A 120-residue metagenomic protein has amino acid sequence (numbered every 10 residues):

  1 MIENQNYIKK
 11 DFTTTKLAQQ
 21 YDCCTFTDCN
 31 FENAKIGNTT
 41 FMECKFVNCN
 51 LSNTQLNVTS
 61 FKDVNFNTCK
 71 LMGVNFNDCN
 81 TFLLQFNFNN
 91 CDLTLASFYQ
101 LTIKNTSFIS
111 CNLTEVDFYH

Functional and structural regions predicted by a protein language model:
M1-H120: Tandem repeat scaffolds
